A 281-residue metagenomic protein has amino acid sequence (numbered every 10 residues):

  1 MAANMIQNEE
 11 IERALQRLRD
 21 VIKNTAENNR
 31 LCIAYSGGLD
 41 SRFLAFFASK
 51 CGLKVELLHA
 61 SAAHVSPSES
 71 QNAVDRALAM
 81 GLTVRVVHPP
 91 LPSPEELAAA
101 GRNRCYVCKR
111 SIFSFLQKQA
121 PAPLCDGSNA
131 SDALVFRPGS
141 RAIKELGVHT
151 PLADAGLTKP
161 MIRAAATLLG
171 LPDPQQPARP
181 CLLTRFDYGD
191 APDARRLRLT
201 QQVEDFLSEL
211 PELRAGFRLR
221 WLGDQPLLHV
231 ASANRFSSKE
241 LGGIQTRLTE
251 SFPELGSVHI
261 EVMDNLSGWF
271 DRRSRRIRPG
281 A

Functional and structural regions predicted by a protein language model:
A2-L168, I244-L255, V262-A281: ATP-dependent adenylation/nucleotidyltransferase module used to activate substrates
R141-A281: AMP-forming adenylation/ATP pyrophosphatase catalytic core
